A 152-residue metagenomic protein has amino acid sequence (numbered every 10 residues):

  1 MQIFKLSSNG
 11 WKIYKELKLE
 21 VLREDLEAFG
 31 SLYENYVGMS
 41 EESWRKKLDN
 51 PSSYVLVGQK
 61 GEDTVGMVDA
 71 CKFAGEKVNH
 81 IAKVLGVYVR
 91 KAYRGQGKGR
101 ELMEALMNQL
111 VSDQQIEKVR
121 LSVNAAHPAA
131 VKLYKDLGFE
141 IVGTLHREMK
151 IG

Functional and structural regions predicted by a protein language model:
M1-I3: Extreme N-terminal starter segment of soluble prokaryotic enzymes
S8-E16, E20-G86, R90-K91, M103-A105 (+1 more regions): Acetyl-CoA-dependent GNAT
V84-V87, V119-V123: Conserved hydrophobic beta-strand within the GNAT/NAT acetyltransferase core sheet that lines the active-site cleft
R90-Q96, A125-A126: Active-site acidic-Proline motif in GNAT/NAT acetyltransferases
G95-M103: Glycine-rich acyl-CoA binding loop
L110-S122: Conserved GNAT acetyl-CoA-binding A-motif
R120-V123, K135-G152: Conserved catalytic-core motifs of GNAT/GCN5-like acyltransferases
A130: Helix-turn-helix
